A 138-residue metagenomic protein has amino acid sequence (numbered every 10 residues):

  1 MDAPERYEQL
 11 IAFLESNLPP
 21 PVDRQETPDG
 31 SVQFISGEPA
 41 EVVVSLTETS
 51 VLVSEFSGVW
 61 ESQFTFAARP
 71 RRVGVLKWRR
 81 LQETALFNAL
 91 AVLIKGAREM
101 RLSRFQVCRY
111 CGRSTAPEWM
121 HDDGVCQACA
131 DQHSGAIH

Functional and structural regions predicted by a protein language model:
M1-A89: Long, charged N-terminal interaction/targeting segments
V75-H138: Cys/His-clustered metal-coordination modules, chiefly Zn-binding fingers
